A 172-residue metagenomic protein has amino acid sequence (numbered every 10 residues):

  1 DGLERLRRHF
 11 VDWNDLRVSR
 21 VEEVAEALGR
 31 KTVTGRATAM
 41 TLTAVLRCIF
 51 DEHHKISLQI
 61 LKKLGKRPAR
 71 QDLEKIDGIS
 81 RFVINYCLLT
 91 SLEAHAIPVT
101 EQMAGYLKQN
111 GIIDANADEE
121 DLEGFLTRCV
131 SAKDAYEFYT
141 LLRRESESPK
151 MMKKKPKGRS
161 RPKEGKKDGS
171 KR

Functional and structural regions predicted by a protein language model:
D1: Conserved alpha-helical segments that form or flank metal/cofactor-binding pockets of metalloenzymes
E4-D77, T90: Alpha-helical ds-nucleic-acid-binding substructure associated with the helix-hairpin-helix region of base-excision DNA
M40, R67, R81-R172: C-terminal accessory module of base-excision DNA glycosylases/AP lyases that mediates lesion recognition and DNA
